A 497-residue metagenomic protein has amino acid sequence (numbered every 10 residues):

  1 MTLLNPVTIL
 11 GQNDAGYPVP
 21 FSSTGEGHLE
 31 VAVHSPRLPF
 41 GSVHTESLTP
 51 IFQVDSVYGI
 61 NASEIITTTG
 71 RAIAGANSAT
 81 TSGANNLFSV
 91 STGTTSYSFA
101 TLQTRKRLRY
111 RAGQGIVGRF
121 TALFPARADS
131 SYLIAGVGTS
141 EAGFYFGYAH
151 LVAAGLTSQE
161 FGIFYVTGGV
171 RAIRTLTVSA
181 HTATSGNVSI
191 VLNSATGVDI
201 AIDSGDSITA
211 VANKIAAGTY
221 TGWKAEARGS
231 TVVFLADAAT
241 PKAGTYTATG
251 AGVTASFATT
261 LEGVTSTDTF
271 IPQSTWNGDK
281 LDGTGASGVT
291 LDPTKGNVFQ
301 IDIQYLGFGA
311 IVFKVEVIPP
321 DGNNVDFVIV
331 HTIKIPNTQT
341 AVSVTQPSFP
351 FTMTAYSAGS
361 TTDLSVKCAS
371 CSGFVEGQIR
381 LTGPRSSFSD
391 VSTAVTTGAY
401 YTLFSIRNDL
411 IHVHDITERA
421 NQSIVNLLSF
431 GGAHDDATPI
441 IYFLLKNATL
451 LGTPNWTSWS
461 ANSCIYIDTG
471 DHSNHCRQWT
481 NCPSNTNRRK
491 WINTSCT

Functional and structural regions predicted by a protein language model:
M1-S78, T382-N408, V413-D435: Extended, low-complexity segments enriched in Ser/Thr/Gly and acidic residues that occur primarily in surface-exposed
T80-S98: Short carbohydrate-recognition loop motifs
T94-G169, G432-W456: Secretory/extracellular carbohydrate-interaction modules and structurally similar beta-sandwich "look-alikes"
R107-R127, V375-T497: Beta-rich globular "head" domains
G118-F120, V211, I215, N297-I303 (+1 more regions): Short tryptophan-centered beta-strand motifs in secreted/extracellular beta-sheet-rich domains of glycan-recognition
I134-G169, T265-G296, S473-C496: Glycine-aromatic-enriched beta-strand/loop faces of beta-sandwich-type recognition domains, especially lectin-like
Y145-H150, L291-P293, Q300-D390: Aromatic sugar-binding interfaces of carbohydrate-active proteins
V170-T249, A258, T265-S266: Extended, beta-strand-rich, solvent-exposed assembly scaffolds of outer structural proteins
